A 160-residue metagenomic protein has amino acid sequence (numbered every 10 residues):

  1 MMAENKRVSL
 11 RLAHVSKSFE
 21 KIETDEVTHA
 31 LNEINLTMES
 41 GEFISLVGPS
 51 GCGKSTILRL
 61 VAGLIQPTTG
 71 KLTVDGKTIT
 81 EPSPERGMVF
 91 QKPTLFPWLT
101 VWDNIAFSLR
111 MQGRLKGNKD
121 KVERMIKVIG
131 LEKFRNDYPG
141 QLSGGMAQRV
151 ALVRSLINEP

Functional and structural regions predicted by a protein language model:
V47-P49: The feature captures the beta-strand-to-loop junction immediately N-terminal to the Walker
A62: Helix-to-loop junction immediately C-terminal to a conserved catalytic motif
G70-P82: Conserved ABC transporter NBD signature motif
L99-A106: Short coil-to-helix segment of the ABC ATPase nucleotide-binding domain corresponding to the Q-loop/switch region
R110, L115-F134: Conserved ABC ATPase "signature" region
D137-G140, N158-E159: Conserved signature/switch motifs of ABC ATPase nucleotide-binding domains
